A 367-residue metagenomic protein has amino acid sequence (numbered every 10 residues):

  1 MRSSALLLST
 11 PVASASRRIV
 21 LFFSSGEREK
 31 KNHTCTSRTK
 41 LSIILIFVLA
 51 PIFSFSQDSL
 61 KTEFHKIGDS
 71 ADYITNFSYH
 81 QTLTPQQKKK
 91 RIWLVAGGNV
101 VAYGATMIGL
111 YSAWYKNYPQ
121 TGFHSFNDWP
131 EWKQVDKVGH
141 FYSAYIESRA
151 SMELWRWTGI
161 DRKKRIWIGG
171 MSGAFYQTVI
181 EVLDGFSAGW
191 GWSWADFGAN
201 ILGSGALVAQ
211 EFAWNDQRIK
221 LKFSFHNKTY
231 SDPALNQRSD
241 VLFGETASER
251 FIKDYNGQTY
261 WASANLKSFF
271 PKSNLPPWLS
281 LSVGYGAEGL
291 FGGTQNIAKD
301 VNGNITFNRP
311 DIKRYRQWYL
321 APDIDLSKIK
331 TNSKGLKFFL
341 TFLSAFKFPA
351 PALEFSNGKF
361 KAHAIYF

Functional and structural regions predicted by a protein language model:
M1-G26, H33-H80, Y366-F367: Cleavable N-terminal export/targeting peptides
S54-K137, F141-S148, M152-I160, N274 (+3 more regions): N-terminal targeting leaders of membrane proteins
A102-T106, R165-G185, I201-S204: Small-polar-interrupted transmembrane alpha-helices in polytopic inner-membrane proteins
H140-E147, D184-E211, Y319: Alpha-helical transmembrane segments that form the membrane-embedded catalytic/substrate-binding core of multi-pass
E153-G159, V208-A213, A264-S273, L326-T331: Outer-membrane beta-barrel proteins
S172, Y176, I219-L221, P277-V283 (+1 more regions): Transmembrane beta-strands of outer-membrane beta-barrel proteins
G205-A209, Y260-L266, L320-L326, A362-H363: Residues on the lipid-exposed face of transmembrane beta-strands in outer-membrane beta-barrel proteins
D254-Y260, P277, K313-L320: Residues that define the transmembrane beta-barrel architecture of outer-membrane proteins
